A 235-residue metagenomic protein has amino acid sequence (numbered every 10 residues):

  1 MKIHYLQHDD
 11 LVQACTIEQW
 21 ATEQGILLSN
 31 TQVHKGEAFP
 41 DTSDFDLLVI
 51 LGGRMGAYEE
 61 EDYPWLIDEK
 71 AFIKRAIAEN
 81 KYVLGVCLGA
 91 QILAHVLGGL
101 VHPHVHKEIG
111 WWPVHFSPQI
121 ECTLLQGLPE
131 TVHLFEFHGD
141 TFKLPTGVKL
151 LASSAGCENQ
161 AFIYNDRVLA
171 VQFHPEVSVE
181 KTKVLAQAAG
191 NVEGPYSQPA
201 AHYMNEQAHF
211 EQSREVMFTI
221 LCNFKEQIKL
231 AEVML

Functional and structural regions predicted by a protein language model:
M1-K81, G194-L235: N-terminal beta1-alpha1 cap of cysteine-dependent amidohydrolase-like domains
Y5, A78, F116-L235: Amide-donor transfer/coupling interface in amidating biosynthetic enzymes
D9-D10, H106, A155: Short coil/turn segments
C15-T16, E59-E61, A94-V96, T146 (+2 more regions): Short glycine-/acidic-enriched loop or helix-start segments at secondary-structure transitions that form or flank
W20-E23, P64-D68, V101-H102, S153 (+1 more regions): Glycine-rich, phosphate-binding/catalytic loops in enzymes
L27-S29, L100, H133, K149: Conserved beta-strand segments of alpha/beta enzyme cores
K35-F39, I109, F142, E158-N159: A short acidic, often aromatic-flanked loop/helix-cap motif at beta-alpha or helix-coil junctions that lines enzyme
I50-I120: Cysteine-nucleophile active-site neighborhood
